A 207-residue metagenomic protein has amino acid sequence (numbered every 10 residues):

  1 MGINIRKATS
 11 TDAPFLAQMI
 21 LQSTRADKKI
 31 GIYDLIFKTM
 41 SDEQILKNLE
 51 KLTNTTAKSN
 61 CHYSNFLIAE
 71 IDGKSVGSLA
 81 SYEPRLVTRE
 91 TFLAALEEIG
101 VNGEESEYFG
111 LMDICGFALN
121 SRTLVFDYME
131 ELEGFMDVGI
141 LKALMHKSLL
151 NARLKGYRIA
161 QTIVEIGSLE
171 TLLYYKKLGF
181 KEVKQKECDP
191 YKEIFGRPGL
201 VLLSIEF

Functional and structural regions predicted by a protein language model:
N4-Q18, R25-G31, P84: A short beta-loop-alpha structural element at the N-terminal edge of CoA-dependent acyl/N-acetyltransferase catalytic
T39-F66, I71, D113-C115: Active-site rim helix/loop that mediates acceptor-substrate recognition in acyltransferases
I68, K74-E83, V125, E130: Conserved beta-strand in the GNAT
R85-Y128: Conserved acyl-donor/pantetheine-binding loop and adjacent beta-alpha core of acyl/acetyltransferases and related
R122-L124, A152-I163: Conserved GNAT acetyl-CoA-binding A-motif
D127-M136, T162-T171, C188-E193: Conserved beta-strand-loop-alpha-helix junction that forms the acyl-donor binding cleft
D137-L150, L154, K177: Conserved acetyl-CoA-binding loop-helix of GNAT-fold acetyltransferases
Y174-Y175, F180: Conserved active-site tyrosine of GNAT-family acetyltransferases
